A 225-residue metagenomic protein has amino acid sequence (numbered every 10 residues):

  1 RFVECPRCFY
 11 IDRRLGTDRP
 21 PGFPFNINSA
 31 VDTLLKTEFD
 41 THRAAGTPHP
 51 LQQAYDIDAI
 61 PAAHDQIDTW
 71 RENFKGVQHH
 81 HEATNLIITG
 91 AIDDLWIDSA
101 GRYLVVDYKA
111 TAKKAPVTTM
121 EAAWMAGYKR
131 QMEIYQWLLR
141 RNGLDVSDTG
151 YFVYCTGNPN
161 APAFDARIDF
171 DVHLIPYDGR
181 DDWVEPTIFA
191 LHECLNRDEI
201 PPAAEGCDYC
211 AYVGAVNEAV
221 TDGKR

Functional and structural regions predicted by a protein language model:
R1-R102: Metal-dependent nuclease catalytic cores that hydrolyze phosphodiester bonds in DNA/RNA, characterized by
C8, V213-V216: Cys/His-rich metal-chelating microdomains
G16-T17, E218-R225: Short cysteine/histidine-rich zinc-coordinating motifs and their immediately flanking basic loops
G22, Y151, C210, N217: Catalytic phosphate/metal-binding cores of nucleic-acid and nucleotide-processing enzymes, i.e., regions that mediate
E72, V77-P186: Mg2+/Mn2+-dependent nuclease catalytic core
L144-T149, E199-A203, V220-D222: Short conserved catalytic/interaction loops centered on acidic-Pro-aromatic/His motifs
H173-V213: Polybasic (Lys/Arg-rich)
